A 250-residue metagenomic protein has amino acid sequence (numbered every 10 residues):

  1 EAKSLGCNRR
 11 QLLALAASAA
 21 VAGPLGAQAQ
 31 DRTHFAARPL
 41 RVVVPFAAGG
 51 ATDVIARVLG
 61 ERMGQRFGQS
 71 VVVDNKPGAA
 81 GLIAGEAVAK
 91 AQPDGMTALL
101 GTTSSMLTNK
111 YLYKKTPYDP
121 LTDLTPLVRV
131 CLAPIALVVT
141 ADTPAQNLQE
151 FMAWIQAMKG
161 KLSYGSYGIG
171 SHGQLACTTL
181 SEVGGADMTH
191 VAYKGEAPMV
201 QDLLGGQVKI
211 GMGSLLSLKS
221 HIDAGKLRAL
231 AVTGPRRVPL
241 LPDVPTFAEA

Functional and structural regions predicted by a protein language model:
E1-A22: N-terminal secretory signal peptides
A14, Q30, Q65, Q146-A157 (+4 more regions): Replace "anionic and nucleotidyl ligands
Q28-T122, K161, A186-I210: N-terminal (or domain-start) structured segment
G60, G64, S181, I222: Conserved hydrophobic residues forming the short capping helix/wall of the S-adenosyl-L-methionine
K90-M96, Y111-P198, F247-E249: Hinge/capping helix and adjacent helix->loop/strand transition within the periplasmic-binding protein
T102-T103, L215-L216, G234: Short secondary-structure boundary segments
Q146, L218-A250: C-terminal lobe and pocket-closing loops of periplasmic/extracytoplasmic Venus-flytrap solute-binding proteins
